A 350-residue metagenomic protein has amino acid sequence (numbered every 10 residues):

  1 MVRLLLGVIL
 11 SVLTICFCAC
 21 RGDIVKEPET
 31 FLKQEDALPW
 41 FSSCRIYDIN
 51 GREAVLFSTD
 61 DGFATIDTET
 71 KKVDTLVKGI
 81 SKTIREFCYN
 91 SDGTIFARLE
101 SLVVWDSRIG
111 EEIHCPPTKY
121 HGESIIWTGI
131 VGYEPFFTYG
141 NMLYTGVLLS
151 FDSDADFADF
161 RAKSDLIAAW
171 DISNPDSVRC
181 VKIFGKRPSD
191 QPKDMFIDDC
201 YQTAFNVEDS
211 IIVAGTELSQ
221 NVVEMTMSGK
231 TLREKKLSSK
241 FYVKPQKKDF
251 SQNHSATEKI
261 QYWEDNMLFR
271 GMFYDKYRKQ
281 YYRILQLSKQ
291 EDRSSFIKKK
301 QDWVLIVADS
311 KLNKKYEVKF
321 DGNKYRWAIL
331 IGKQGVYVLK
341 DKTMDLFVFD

Functional and structural regions predicted by a protein language model:
R21-F41, N313-E317: A short helix->beta-strand "capping" segment at the edge of beta-propeller domains
T30-E35, V77-K82, I113-G129, V178-D199 (+2 more regions): Surface-exposed loop and turn segments in beta-propeller and other repeat-based domains that flank or scaffold
L32-F63, R85, R270-D275, K279-Q286: Beta-strand-rich domains and repeat architectures in extracellular enzymes and scaffolds, especially beta-propellers
P39-I46, K82-Y89, I126-F136, C200-T203 (+2 more regions): Repeated scaffold domains used in trafficking and secretory/extracellular systems, primarily beta-propellers
C44, Y262-V307: Loop/turn-rich, solvent-exposed surfaces of beta-rich toroidal or solenoidal domains
S107-G140, G146-F157: Asp-box/WD-like beta-propeller blade repeats and closely related beta-sheet repeat scaffolds
G146-K163, R283-K300, L346-F347: Short, conserved, GDST-rich strand-edge loop motifs in beta-rich repeat architectures
D159-P175, K298-L312: Beta-propeller blade signature
